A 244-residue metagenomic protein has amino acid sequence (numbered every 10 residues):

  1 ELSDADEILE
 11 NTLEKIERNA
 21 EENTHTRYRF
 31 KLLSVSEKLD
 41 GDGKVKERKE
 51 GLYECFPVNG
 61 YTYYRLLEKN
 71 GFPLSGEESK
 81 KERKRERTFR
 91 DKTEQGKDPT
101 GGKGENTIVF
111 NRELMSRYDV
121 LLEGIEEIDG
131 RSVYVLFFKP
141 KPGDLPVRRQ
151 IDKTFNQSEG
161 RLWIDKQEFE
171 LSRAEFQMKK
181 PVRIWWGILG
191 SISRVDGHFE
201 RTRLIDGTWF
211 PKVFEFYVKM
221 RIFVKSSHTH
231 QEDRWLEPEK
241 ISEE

Functional and structural regions predicted by a protein language model:
E1-S158, Q167-S172, Q177-V195, R201-K212 (+1 more regions): Structured extracytoplasmic
L162-W163: A residue-level detector for well-ordered beta-strand positions
